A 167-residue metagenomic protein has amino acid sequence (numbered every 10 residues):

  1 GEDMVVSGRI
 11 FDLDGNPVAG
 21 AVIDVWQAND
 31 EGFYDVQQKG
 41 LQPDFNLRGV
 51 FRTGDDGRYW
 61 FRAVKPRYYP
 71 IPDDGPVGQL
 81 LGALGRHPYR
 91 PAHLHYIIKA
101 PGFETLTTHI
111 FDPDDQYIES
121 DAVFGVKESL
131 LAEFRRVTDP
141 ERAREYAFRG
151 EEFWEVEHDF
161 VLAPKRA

Functional and structural regions predicted by a protein language model:
G1-A167: Beta-strand-dominated extracellular/periplasmic modules and repeats in secreted or surface-exposed proteins
